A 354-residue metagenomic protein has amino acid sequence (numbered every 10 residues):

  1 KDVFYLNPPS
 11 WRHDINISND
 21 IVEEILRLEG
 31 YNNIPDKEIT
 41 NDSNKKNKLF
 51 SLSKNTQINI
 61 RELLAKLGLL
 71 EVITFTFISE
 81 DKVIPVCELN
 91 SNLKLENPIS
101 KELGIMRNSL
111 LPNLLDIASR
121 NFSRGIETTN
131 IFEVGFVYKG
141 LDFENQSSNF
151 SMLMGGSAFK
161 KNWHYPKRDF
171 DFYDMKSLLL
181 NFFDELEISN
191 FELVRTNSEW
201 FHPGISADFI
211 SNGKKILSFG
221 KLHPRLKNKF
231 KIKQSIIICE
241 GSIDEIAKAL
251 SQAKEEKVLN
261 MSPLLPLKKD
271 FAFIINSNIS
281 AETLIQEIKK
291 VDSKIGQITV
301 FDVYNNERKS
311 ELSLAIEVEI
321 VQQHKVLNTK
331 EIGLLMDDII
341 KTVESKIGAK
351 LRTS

Functional and structural regions predicted by a protein language model:
K1-E127, E319-Q323, E331-S354: Extended, well-folded interaction surfaces typified by the phenylalanyl-tRNA synthetase beta subunit core
K1-L6, F122-G125, I131, V137-D142 (+2 more regions): Long hydrophobic segments that form regular secondary structure
D2, E29-S43, S91-E96, V137-P166 (+2 more regions): Residues forming anionic-ligand binding surfaces in small-molecule and nucleic-acid pockets of primarily soluble enzymes
P8-S10, N97-I99, F136, M154-G156 (+2 more regions): Short, structured patches in soluble enzyme cores that scaffold and shape functional sites
D14, S18, F159-S354: A carboxyl-terminal module marker
D20-E24, V72, F77, N108-M154 (+2 more regions): Conserved alpha/beta core surface patches that mediate binding of polyanionic ligands
K66-G68, E127-T128, Q146-S148, H202-G204 (+1 more regions): Short, well-ordered loop/turn elements at secondary-structure boundaries
I84, N121, G140-D142, N197 (+1 more regions): A generic local secondary-structure boundary/capping motif
